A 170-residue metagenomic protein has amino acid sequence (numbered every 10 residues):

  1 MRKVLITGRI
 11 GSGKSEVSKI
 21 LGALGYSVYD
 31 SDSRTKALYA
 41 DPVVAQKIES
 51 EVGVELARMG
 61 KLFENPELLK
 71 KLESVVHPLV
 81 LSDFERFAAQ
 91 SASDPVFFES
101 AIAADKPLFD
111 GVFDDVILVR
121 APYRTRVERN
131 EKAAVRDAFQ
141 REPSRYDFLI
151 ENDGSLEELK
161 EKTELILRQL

Functional and structural regions predicted by a protein language model:
I6: Hydrophobic anchor at the beta1->P-loop junction of P-loop NTPases
R9, L21: P-loop (Walker A) phosphate-binding loop of NTP-binding proteins
S12: ATP-binding Walker
S15: Walker A/P-loop
G22-S31: Post-Walker A helix-loop "phosphate-sensing" segment adjacent to the P-loop in P-loop NTPases
S33-D94: ATP-dependent small-molecule kinase phosphotransfer cores that center on conserved nucleotide phosphate-binding segments
F84, D105-G111, V119, E128-L170: Small-molecule kinase domains that catalyze NTP-dependent phosphoryl transfer to phosphate-bearing small molecules
